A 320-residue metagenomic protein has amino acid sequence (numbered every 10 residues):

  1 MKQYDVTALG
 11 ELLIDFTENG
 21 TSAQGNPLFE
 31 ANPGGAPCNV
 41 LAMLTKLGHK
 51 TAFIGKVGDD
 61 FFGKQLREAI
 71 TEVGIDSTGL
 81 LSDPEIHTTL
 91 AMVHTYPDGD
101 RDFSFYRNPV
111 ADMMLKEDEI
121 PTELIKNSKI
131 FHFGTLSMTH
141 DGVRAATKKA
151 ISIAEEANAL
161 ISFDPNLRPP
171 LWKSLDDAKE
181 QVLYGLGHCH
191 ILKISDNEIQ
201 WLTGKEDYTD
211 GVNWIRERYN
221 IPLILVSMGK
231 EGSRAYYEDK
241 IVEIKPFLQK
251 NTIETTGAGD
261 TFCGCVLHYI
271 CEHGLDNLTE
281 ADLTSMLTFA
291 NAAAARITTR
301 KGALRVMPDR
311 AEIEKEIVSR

Functional and structural regions predicted by a protein language model:
M1-D76, L115: Glycine-rich phosphate/adenosyl-contacting loop at the front of the ribokinase-like
M1-T7, S152, E206-R320: Conserved phosphate-binding/catalytic region of the ribokinase-like
L12, L136, P165, T261: Active-site metal-binding loops of divalent metal-dependent hydrolases
K50-F133, K315-R320: Conserved N-terminal subdomain of the carbohydrate kinase-like
E123-L124, Y184-G185, E217: Structural alpha-helical scaffold elements that stabilize or flank donor/cofactor-binding regions in carbohydrate
M138-W214, E231-G232: Conserved beta-alpha-beta core of the PfkB/ribokinase-like small-molecule kinase fold
